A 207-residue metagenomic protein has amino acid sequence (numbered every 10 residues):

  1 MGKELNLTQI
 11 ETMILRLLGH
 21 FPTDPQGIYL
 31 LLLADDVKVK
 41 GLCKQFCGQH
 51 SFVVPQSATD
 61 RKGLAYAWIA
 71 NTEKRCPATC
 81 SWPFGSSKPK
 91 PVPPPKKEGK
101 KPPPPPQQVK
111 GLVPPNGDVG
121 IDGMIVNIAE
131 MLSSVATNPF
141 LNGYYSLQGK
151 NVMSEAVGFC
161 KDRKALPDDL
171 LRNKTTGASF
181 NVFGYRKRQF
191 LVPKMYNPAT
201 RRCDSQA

Functional and structural regions predicted by a protein language model:
M1-G48, F52: Active-site-proximal segments of metallohydrolase catalytic domains
Q56-A207: Catalytic cores of secreted/periplasmic or lumenal enzymes
